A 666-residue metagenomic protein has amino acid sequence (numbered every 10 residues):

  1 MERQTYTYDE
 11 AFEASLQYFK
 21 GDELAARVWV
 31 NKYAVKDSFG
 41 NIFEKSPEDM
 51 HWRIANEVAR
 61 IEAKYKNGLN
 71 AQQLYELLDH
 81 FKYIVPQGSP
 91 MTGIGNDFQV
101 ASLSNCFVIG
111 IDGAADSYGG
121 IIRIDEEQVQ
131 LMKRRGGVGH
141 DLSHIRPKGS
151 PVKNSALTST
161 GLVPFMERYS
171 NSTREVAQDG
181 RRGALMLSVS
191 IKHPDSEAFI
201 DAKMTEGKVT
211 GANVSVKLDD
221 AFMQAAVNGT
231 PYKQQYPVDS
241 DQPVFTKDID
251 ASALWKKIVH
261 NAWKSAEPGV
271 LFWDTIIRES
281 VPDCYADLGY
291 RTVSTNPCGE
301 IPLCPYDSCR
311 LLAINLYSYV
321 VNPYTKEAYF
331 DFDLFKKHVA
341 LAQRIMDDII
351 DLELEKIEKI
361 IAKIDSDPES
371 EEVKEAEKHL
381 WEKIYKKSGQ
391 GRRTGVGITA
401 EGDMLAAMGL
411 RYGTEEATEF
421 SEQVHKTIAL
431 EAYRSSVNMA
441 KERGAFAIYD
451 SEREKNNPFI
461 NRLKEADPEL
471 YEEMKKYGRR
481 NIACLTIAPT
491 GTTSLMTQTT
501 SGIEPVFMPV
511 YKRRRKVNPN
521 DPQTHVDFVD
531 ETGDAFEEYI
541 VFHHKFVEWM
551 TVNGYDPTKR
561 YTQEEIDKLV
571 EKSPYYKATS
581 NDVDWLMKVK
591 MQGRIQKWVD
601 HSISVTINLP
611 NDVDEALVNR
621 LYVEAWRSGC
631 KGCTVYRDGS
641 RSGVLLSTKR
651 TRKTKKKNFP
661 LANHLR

Functional and structural regions predicted by a protein language model:
M1-G68, Q72, N154-R168, Q178-Y290 (+4 more regions): Conserved, charged catalytic cores of large soluble enzymes
E23, G299-P302, I314, I350-E358 (+5 more regions): Catalytic alpha/beta core of large soluble enzyme barrels
E23-V28, H80-K82, I121-E127, I249-K256 (+4 more regions): Short, hydrophobic/aliphatic alpha-helical segments
W29, S38, A101-S104, E126 (+12 more regions): Short, well-ordered loop/turn elements at secondary-structure boundaries
V35, E57-K64, L77-N154, L162-F165 (+9 more regions): Function-dense linear segments that define catalytic or interfacial modules in macromolecule-processing proteins
L74-Y75, Q235-P237, H338-Y385, G389 (+4 more regions): Internal maturation/activation junctions in enzymes
G113-A115, Q128, I145-P147, K192-S196 (+15 more regions): Short, glycine-/Ser/Thr-/acidic-enriched flexible segments
R134-R146, R182-L187, D195, M408-E416 (+2 more regions): Glycine-rich phosphate/pyrophosphate-binding loops and their adjacent beta-strand/loop elements at enzyme active sites
